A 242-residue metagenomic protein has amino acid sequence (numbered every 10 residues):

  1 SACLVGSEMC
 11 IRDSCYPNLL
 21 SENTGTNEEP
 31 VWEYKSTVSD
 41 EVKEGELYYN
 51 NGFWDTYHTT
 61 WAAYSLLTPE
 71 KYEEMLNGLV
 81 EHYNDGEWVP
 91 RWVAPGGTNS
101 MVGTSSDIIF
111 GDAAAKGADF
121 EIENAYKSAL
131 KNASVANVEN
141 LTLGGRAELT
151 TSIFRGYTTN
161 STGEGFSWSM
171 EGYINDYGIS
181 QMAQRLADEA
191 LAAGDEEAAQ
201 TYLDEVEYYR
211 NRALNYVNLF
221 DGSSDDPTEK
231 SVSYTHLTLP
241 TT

Functional and structural regions predicted by a protein language model:
S1-G6, I11, H236-T242: Single conserved hydrophobic/aromatic residue that forms the stacking wall/gate of nucleotide- or nucleobase-binding
S7-E8, R12, P30-V31, N51 (+3 more regions): Beta-sheet entry/capping signal
S7-E8, R12-L47, W88, E123 (+3 more regions): Acidic/polar, glycine-enriched structural segments that form the non-catalytic walls/loops of the carbohydrate-binding
C15-E22, N84-P90, N137-V138, V217-T228: Secretory-pathway/luminal and periplasmic proteins that interact with or process carbohydrate-rich
L19-T24, P69-L76, A192: Short, solvent-exposed secondary-structure capping/transition elements
Y49-L186, R210: Aromatic-rich carbohydrate-recognition surfaces in CAZymes
V89-P90, R185-L237: Catalytic cores of carbohydrate-active enzymes
